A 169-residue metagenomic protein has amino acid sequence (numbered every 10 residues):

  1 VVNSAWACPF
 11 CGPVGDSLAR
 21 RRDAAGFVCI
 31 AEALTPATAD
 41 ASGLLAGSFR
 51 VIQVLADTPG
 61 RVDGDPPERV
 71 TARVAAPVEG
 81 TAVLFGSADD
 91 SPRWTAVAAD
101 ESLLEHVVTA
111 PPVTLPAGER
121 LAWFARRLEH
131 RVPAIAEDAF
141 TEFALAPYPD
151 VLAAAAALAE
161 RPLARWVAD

Functional and structural regions predicted by a protein language model:
V1-A5, R165-D169: Short intrinsically disordered, low-complexity coil segments enriched in acidic
N3-R131, I135-L145: Transition segments tied to proteolytic processing and entry into folded domains
A117-A125, P149-V167: Amphipathic alpha-helical scaffolding segments comprising HEAT/armadillo-like alpha-solenoid repeats
